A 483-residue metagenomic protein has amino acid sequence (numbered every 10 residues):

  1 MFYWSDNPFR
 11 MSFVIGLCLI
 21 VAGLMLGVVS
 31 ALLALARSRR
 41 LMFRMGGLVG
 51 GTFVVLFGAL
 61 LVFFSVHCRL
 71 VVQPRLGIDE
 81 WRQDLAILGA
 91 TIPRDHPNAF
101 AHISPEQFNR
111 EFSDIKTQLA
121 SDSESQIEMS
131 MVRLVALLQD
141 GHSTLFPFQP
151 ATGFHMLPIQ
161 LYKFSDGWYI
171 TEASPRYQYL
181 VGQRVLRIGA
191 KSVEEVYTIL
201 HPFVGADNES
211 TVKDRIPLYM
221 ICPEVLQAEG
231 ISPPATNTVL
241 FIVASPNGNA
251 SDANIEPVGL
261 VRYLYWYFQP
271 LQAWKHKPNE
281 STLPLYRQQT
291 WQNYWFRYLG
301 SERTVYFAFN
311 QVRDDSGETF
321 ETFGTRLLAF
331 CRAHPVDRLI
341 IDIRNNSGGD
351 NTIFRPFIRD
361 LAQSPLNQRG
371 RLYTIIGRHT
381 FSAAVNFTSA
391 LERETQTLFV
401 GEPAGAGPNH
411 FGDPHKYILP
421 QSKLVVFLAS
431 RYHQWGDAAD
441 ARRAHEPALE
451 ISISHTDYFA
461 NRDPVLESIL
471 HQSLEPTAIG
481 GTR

Functional and structural regions predicted by a protein language model:
F2-R338, L474-R483: Flexible, low-complexity junctional segments that flank or bridge functional domains
Q183, A333, R338-I340, R344-P476: Conserved acidic, small-residue-rich alpha-beta core segments centered on
